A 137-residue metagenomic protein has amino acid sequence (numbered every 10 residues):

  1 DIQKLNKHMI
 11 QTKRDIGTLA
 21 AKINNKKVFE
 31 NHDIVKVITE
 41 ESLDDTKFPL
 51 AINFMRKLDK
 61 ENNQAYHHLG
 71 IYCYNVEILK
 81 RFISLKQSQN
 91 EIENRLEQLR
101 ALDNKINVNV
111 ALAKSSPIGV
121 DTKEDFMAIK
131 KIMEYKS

Functional and structural regions predicted by a protein language model:
D1-K86: Conserved core of the sugar-phosphate nucleotidyltransferase
Q64-S137: Conserved alpha/beta core of the MobA/IspD/sugar-nucleotide pyrophosphorylase nucleotidyltransferase superfamily
